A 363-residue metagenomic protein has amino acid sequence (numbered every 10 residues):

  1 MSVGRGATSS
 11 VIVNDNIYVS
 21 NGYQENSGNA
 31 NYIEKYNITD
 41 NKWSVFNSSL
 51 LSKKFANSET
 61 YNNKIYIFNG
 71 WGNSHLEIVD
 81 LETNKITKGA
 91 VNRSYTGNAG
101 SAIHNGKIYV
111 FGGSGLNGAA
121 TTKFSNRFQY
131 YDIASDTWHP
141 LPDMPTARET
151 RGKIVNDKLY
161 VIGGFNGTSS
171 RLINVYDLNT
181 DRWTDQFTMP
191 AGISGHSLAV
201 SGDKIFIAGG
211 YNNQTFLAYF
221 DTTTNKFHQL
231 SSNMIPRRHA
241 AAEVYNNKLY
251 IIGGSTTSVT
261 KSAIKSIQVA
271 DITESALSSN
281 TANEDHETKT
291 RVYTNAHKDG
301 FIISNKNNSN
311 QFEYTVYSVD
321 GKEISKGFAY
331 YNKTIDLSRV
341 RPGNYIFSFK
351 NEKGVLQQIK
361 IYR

Functional and structural regions predicted by a protein language model:
M1-S278: Kelch-like beta-propeller repeat domains
E284-R363: C-terminal outer-membrane/trafficking sorting elements
